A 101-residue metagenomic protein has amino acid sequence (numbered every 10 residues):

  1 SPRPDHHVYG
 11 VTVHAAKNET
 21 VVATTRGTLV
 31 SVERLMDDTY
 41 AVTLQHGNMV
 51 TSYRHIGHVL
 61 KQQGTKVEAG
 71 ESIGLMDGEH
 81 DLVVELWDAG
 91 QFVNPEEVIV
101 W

Functional and structural regions predicted by a protein language model:
S1-Y40, E68-A69, V93-E96: Surface-exposed, glycine-biased beta-strand/turn segments
V8-G10, N48, D81: Short, solvent-exposed beta-strand edge segments and adjacent coil->beta transition regions
K17, E33-M36, G57-L60, D77 (+1 more regions): A generic structural motif
K17-N18, G47-N48, E79: Periplasm/extracytoplasmic soluble domains of Gram-negative envelope assemblies and related organellar analogs
T24-G57, V83: Zn2+-dependent peptidoglycan hydrolase active-site motif and core
V42-T43, T65-W101: Conserved, short, structured surface segments that act as functional micro-motifs
